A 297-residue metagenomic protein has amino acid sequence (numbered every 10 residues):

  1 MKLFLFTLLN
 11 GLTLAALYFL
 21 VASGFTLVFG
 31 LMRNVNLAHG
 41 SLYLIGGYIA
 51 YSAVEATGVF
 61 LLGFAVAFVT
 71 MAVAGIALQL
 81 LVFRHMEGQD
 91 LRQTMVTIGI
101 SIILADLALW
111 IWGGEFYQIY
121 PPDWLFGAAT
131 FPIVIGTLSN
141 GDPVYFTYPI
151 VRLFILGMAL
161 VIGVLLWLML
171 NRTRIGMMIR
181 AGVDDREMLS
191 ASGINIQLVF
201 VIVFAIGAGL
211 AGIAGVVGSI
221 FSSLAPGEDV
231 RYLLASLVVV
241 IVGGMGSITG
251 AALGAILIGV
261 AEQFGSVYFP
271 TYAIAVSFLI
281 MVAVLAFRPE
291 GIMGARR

Functional and structural regions predicted by a protein language model:
M1-L20, I49, T57-F64, Q89-T94 (+3 more regions): Membrane-interfacial amphipathic/re-entrant helices at transmembrane-helix boundaries
K2-L17, M169-R174, F200-V242, E262-A275: Inter-helical junctions in multi-pass inner-membrane proteins, predominant in energy-converting antiporter-like
L9, L31-A77, L81, D142: Membrane-embedded helix boundary and interhelical linker motif in transport proteins
L14, S139-L224, A251-L253: Helix-loop-helix "hairpin" substructures at the membrane interface of multi-pass membrane proteins
A16, F25-G47, G88-Q93, I175 (+6 more regions): Short, non-helical or kinked segments that cap or interrupt transmembrane helices
G58-S101, L107, L253-I258, R288-P289: Alpha-helical transmembrane segments within multi-pass membrane transporters and channels
H85-Q89, Q93-R172, V199, F264 (+4 more regions): Transmembrane helix-bundle core of multi-pass membrane transporters and related energy-transducing complexes
D184-L198, F269-R297: Cytosolic-side transmembrane-helix boundaries in multi-pass membrane proteins
